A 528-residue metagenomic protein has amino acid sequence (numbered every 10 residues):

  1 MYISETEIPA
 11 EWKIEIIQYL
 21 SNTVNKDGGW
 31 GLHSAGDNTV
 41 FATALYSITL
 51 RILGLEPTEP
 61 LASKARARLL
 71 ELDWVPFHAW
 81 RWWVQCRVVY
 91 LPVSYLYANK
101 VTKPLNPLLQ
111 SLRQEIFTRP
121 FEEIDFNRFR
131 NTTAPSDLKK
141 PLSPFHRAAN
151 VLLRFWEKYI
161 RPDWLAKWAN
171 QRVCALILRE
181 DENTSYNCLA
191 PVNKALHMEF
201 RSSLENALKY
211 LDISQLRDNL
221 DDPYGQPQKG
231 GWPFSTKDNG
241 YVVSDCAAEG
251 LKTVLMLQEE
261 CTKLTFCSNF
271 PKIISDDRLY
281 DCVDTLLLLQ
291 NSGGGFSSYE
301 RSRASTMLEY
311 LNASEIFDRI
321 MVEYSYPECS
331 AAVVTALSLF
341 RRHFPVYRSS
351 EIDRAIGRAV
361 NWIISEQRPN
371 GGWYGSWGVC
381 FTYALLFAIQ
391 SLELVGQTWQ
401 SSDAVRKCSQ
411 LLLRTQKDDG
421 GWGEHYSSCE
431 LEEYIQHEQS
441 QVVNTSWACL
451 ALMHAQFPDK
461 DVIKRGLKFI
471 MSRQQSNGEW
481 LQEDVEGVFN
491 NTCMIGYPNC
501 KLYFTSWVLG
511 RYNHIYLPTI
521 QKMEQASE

Functional and structural regions predicted by a protein language model:
M1-E528: Preference for long, amphipathic alpha-helical scaffolds in soluble/luminal domains and all-alpha bundles
